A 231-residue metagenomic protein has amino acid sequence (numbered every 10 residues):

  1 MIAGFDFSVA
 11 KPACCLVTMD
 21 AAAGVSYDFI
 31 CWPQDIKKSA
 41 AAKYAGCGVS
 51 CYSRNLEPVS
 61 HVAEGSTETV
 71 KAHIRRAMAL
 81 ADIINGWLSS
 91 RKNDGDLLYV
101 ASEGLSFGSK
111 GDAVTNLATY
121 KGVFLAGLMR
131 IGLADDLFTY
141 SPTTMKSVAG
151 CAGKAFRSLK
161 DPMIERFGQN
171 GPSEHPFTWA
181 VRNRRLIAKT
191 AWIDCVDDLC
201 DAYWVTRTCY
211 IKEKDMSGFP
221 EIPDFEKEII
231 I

Functional and structural regions predicted by a protein language model:
M1-I231: Phosphate- and other anionic-substrate recognition elements at nucleic-acid/protein interfaces
